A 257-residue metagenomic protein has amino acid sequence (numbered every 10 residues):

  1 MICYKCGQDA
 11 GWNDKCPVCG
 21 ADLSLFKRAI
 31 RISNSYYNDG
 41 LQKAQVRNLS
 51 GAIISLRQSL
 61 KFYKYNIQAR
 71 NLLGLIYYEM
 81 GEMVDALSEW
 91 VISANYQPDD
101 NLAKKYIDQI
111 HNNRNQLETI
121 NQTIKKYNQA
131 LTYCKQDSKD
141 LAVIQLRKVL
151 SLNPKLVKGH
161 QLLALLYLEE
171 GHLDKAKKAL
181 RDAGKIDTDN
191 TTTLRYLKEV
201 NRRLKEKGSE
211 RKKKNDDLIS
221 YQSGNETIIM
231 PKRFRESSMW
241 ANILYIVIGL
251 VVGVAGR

Functional and structural regions predicted by a protein language model:
M1-R31, M80-I110, R233-R257: Long, contiguous interaction/recruitment modules in multidomain scaffold/adaptor proteins
A29-A44, N71, T119-C134, Q161: Alpha-helical tetratricopeptide repeat
S33-N34, I67-Q68, N101-L102, T123 (+2 more regions): Helix-start (N-cap) detector for alpha-helical repeat units in TPR-like alpha-solenoids, especially tetratricopeptide
